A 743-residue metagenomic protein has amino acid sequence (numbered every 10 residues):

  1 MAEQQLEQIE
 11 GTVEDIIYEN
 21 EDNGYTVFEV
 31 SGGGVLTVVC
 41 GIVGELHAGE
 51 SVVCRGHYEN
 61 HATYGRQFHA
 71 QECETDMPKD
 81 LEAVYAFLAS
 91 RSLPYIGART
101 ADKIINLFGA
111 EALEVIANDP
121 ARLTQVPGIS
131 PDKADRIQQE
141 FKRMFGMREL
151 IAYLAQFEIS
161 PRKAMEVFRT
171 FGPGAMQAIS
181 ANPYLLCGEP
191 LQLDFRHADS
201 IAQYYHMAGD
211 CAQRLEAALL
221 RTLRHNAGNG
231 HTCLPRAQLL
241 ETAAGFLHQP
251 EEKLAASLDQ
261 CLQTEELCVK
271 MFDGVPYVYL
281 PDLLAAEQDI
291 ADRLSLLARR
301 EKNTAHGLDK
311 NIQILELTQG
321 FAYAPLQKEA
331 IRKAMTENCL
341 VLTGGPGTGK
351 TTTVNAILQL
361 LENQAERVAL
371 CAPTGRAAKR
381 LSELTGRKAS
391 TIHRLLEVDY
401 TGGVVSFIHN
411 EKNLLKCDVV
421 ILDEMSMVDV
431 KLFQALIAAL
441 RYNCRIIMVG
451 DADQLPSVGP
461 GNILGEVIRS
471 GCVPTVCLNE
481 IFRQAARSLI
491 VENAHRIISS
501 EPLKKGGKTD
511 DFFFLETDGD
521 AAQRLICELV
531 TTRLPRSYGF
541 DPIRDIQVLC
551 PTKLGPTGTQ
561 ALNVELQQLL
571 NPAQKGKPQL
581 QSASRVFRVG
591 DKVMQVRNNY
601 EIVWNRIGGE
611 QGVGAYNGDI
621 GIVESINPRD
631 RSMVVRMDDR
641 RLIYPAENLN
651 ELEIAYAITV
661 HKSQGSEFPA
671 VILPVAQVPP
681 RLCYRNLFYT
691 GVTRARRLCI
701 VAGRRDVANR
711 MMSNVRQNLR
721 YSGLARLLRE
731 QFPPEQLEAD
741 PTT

Functional and structural regions predicted by a protein language model:
M1-K310, T742-T743: Accessory, non-ATPase domains that flank or precede helicase/AAA+ motor cores in DNA-metabolism machines
G49-S51, G590, G618: Loop/turn positions that initiate beta-strands
F272-V419, I468, C472-R483, I490-T517: ASCE P-loop NTPase motor cores of helicases and related translocases
R367, K416-V419, N443-I447, L698: Loop/turn-to-beta-strand initiation segments
E424, G450: Walker B catalytic acidic pair
V430-C444, L464-V467: Short, conserved "post-DEAD/DEAH" coupling segment immediately C-terminal to helicase motif II within the SF2/RecA-like
A452-V613, E624, Q731: Conserved helicase motor core of P-loop NTPases
I607, N617-T743: C-terminal accessory regions
